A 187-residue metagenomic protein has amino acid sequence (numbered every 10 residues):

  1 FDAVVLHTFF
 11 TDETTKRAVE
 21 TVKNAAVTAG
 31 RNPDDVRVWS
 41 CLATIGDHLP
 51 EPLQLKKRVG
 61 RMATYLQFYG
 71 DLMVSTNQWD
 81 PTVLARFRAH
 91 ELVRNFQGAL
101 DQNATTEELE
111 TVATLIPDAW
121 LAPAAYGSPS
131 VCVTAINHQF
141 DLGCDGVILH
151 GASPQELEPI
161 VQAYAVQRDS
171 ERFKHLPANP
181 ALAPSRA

Functional and structural regions predicted by a protein language model:
F1, V19-E20, Q54, Q162-Y164: Short, glycine/charged-enriched secondary-structure capping and boundary segments
F1-D2, H7, T11: Aromatic- and glycine-enriched pocket-lining scaffold segments that form the walls of small-molecule binding clefts
A3-V5, D35-W39, D145-I148: Structural preference for beta-strand elements that scaffold enzyme active sites
F9, C41-I45, A152-P154: Active-site beta-loop-alpha junctions enriched in small/polar residues
F9-A26, Q155-V161: Active-site-adjacent beta->alpha loops and helix N-cap segments on the catalytic face of soluble alpha/beta enzymes
R17-H138, R172-A187: An alpha-helical appendage that flanks or caps ligand/catalytic pockets
P123-Y126, D145, L149-G151: Outer-membrane beta-barrel pore domains
N137-F140, V147-F173: C-terminal/domain-terminus segments
